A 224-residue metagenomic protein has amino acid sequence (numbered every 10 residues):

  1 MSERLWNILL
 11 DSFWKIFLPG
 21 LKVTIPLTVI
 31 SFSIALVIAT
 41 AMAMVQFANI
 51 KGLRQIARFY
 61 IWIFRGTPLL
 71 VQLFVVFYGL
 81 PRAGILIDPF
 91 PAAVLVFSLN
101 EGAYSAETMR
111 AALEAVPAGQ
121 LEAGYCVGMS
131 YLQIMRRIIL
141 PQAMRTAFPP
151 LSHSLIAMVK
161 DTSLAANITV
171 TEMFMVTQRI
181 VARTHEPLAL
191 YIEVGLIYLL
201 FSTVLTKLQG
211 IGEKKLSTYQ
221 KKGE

Functional and structural regions predicted by a protein language model:
M1-E224: Transmembrane alpha-helices and adjacent helix-loop boundaries
